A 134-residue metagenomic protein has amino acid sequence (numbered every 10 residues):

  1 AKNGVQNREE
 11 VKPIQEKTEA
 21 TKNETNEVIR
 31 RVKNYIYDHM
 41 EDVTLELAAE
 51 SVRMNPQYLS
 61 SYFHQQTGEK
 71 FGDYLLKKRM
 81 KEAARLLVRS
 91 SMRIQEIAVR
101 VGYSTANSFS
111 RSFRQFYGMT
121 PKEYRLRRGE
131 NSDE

Functional and structural regions predicted by a protein language model:
K2-R30, D38, Q65-D73, K77: Short, Lys/Arg-enriched, Trp-marked, Pro/Gly-tolerant hinge/linker segments that flank
R30-D38, D42, Q65-S104, L126-E134: Terminal helix-turn-helix DNA-binding modules in bacterial transcription factors
T44-E46, Q57, R93-E96, A106-N107 (+1 more regions): Residues within helix-turn-helix
E50-S51, Q57, Q65: Extended, amphipathic alpha-helices with heptad-repeat/coiled-coil or helix-bundle character that serve as
V52, L59, V101-G102: Core residues of bacterial helix-turn-helix
L59, F63, S108-F109, F113: Short hydrophobic/aromatic patch on the recognition helix
R111-E134: …primarily DNA-binding HTH/wHTH and HhH modules…
